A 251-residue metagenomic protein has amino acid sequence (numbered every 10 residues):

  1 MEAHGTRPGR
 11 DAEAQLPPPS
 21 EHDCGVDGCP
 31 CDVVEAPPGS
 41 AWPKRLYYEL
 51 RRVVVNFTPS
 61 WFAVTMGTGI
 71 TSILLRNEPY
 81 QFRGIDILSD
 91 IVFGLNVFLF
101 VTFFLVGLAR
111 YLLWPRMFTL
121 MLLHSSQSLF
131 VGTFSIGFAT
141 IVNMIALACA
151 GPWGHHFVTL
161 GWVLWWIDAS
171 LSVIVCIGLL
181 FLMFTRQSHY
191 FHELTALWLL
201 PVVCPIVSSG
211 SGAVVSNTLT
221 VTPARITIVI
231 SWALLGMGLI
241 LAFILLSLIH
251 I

Functional and structural regions predicted by a protein language model:
M1-P38: Intrinsically disordered, low-complexity cytosolic terminal tails
G39-N77, S89, F93, R116-N143 (+3 more regions): Juxtamembrane helix-loop boundaries in multi-pass membrane proteins
L95-Y111, V173-L180: Central hydrophobic cores of alpha-helical transmembrane segments in multi-pass inner-membrane proteins across all
L112-T119, G151-P152, F184-Q187, T218-T222: Transmembrane helix-loop junctions in multipass membrane proteins, especially transporters and channels
N143-H155, S211-V221: Alpha-helical transmembrane segments and their membrane-interface junctions in multi-pass membrane proteins
A146-L182: A generic, well-ordered mixed alpha/beta core segment in the N-terminal half of proteins
G236-L245: Charged, amphipathic alpha-helical scaffolding segments
H250-I251: Conserved small/polar residues in nucleotide/adenosyl-binding loops
